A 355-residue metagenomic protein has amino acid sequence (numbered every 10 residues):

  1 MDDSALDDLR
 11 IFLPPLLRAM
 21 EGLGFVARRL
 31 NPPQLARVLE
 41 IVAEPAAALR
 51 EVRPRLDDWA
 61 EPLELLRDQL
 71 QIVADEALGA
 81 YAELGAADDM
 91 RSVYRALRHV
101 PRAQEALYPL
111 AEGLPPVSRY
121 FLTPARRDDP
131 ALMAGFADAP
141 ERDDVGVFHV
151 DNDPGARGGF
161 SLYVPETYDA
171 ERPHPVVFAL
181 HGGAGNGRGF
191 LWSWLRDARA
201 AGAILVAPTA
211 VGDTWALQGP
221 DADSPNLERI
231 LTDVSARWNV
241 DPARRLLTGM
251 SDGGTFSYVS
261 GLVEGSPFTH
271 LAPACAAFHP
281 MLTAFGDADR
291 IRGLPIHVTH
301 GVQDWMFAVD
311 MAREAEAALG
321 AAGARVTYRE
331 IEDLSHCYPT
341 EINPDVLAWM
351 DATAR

Functional and structural regions predicted by a protein language model:
M1-E51, D57-P173: A domain-start/cap signature at the N-terminus of enzymes
E166-R172, A216-S251: Gly/Ser-rich "nucleophile elbow"/oxyanion-hole loop immediately N-terminal to the catalytic nucleophile in hydrolases
Y168-A216: Short substrate-entry loop that stabilizes the transition state in hydrolases
R188-R196, A277-D289, E314: Alpha-helical scaffolding within the catalytic cores of extracellular/periplasmic polymer-degrading hydrolases
A236, A243-R292: Primarily recognizes the serine-hydrolase "nucleophile elbow" in alpha/beta-hydrolase and SGNH/GDSL folds
I291-I296, A322: Short, proline-enriched alpha-helix->beta-strand connector loops that line the catalytic pocket of alpha/beta-hydrolase
H297-H300, D304: Short beta-strand/loop motif that positions the catalytic acidic residue of the alpha/beta-hydrolase fold
T299, V309-R355: C-terminal catalytic histidine-bearing segment of alpha/beta-hydrolase fold enzymes
